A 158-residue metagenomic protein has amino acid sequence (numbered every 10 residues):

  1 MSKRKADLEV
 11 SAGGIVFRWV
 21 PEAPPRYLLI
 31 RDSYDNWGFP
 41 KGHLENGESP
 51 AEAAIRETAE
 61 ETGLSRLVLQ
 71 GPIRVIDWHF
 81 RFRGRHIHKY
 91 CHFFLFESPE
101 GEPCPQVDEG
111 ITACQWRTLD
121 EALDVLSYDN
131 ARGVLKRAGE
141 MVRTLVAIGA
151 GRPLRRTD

Functional and structural regions predicted by a protein language model:
M1-E22: Acidic, metal-coordinating catalytic segment for phosphate/diphosphate chemistry, firing primarily on the Nudix
E9-A12, Y34, H88-C91: Short connector loops at helix/strand junctions that flank enzyme active sites, especially segments positioning acidic
G13, R26, A113: Conserved beta-strand and immediately adjacent loop positions that scaffold enzyme active sites
V20-R26, R83-H86: Short, solvent-exposed loop/turn segments that connect beta-strands within catalytic domains and beta-strand-rich
L28-R31: Short, acidic/hydrophobic/Gly-rich beta-strand patch recurrent on exposed beta strands that often constitutes part
G38-K41: A short gly/proline-enriched turn/hairpin at secondary-structure junctions
H43-G133: Unchanged
D124-D158: Charged phosphate-binding loop/patch that engages nucleotide di/tri-phosphates or the phosphate backbone of nucleic
